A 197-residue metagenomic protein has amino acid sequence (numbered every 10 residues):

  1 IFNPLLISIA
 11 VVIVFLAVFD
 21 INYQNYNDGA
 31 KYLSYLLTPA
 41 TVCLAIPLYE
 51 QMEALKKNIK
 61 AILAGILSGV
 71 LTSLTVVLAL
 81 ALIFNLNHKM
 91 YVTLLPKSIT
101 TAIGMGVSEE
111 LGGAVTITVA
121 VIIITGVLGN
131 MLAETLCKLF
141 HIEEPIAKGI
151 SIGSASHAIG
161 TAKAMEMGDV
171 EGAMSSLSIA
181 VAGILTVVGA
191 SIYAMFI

Functional and structural regions predicted by a protein language model:
I1, L44-K57, A133-H141, G160-M167: C-terminal ends of transmembrane helices
I1-Y49, A54-G65, G69: Helical membrane-embedded segments and adjacent short helical loop/helix-boundary regions of multi-pass membrane
I9-I13, L78, L82, M105-G106 (+3 more regions): Transmembrane alpha-helix boundary and packing residues in multipass membrane permease domains and related
P47-I59, L82-I83, G106-I124, L139 (+1 more regions): Helix-loop-helix hairpins and the membrane-proximal interhelical loops of multi-pass alpha-helical transport proteins
M52-V77, V119-L128, S178-A182: Entry/N-cap segments of selected transmembrane alpha helices and their immediately preceding amphipathic helices
A64-A102, T125-F140: Transmembrane alpha-helices that form the ion-translocation and gating core of multi-pass ion transport proteins
M90-I117, I123-T125, E143-V181: Alpha-helical membrane segments and immediately flanking helix-loop junctions that form or couple to the substrate/ion
V188-I197: Juxtamembrane boundary at the C-terminal end of a transmembrane helix
